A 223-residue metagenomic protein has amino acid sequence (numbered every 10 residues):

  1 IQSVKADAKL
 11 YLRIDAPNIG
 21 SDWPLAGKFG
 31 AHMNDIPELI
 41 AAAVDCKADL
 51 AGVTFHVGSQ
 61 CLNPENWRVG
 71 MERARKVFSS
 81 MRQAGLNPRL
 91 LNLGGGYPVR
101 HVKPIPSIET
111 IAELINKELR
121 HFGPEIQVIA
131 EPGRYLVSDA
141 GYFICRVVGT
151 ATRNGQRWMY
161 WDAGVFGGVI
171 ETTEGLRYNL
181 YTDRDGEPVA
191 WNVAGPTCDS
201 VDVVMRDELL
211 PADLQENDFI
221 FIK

Functional and structural regions predicted by a protein language model:
I1-L90, L114, E118: Active-site-proximal beta-alpha core segment in soluble small-molecule metabolic enzymes
Q2-V4, S21-A26, P64-W67, H101-I105 (+2 more regions): Short acidic, glycine/serine/threonine-rich loops at helix termini
Y11-R13, T54, G94, I129 (+1 more regions): Generic enzyme active-site microenvironment
D15-P17, H56, G94, G133 (+2 more regions): Anionic group-transfer/hydrolysis microenvironments
V57-G58, L91-H101, P132-Y135: Glycine-rich beta-strand-to-loop/alpha-helix junction loops that act as flexible
R68-E72, S107-E113, C145, E208-L209: Charged helix-capping and loop-helix junction motifs
L114, E125-K223: Charged (often Lys/Glu-rich) extended helix/loop segments that serve as interaction or gating elements
H121: Short, Gly/Pro- and small/polar-rich lid/capping loops
